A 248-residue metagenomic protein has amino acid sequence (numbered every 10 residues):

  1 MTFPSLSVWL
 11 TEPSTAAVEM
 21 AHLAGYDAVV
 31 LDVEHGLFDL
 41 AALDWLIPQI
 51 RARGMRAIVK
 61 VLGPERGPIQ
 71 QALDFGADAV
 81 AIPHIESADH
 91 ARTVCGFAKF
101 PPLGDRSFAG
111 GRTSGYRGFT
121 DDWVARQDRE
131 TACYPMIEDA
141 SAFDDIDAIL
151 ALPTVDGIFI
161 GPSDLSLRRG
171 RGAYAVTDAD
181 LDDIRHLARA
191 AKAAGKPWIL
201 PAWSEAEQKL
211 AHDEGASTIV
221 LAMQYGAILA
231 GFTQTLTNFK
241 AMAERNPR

Functional and structural regions predicted by a protein language model:
M1-R248: Expand to "…catalyze enediolate/carbanion chemistry for C-C bond making/breaking, isomerization, decarboxylation
